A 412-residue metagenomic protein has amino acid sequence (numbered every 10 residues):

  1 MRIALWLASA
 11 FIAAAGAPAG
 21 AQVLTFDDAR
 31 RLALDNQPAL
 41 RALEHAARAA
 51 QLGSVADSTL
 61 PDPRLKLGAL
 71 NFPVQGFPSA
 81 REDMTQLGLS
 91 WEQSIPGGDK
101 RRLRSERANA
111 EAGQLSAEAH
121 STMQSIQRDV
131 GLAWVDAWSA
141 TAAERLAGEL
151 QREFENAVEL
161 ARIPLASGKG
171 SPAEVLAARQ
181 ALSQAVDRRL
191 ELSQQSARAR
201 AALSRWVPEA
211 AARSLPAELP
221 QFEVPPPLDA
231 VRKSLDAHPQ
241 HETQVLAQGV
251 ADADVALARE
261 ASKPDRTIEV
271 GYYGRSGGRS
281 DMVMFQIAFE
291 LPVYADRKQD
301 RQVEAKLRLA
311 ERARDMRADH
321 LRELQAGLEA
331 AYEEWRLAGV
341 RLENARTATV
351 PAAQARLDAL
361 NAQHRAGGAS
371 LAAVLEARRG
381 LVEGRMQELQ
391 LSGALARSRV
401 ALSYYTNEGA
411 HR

Functional and structural regions predicted by a protein language model:
M1-D35, L52, N71, S193-K233 (+1 more regions): Terminal intrinsically disordered/low-complexity segments used for targeting and assembly
L24, T122-A237, A331-A338: Periplasmic alpha-helical coiled-coil/stalk elements that build and connect Gram-negative outer-membrane
R30-N36, E174-V175, R179, E209-I268 (+4 more regions): Amphipathic alpha-helical coiled-coil scaffold segments and their short linker/junction regions
R31-R41, R48-P63, P78-A80, L89-E106 (+8 more regions): A glycine-/polar-enriched beta->alpha junction
A42-D57, T122, I126-A147, N156-V158 (+5 more regions): Amphipathic alpha-helical coiled-coil segments
L65-N71, I268-G274: Transmembrane beta-barrel strands of outer-membrane/channel proteins
D83-L87, R279-V283: Residues that define the transmembrane beta-barrel architecture of outer-membrane proteins
S105-N109, P172-A181, L371-R379: Short, charged, amphipathic alpha-helical segments
